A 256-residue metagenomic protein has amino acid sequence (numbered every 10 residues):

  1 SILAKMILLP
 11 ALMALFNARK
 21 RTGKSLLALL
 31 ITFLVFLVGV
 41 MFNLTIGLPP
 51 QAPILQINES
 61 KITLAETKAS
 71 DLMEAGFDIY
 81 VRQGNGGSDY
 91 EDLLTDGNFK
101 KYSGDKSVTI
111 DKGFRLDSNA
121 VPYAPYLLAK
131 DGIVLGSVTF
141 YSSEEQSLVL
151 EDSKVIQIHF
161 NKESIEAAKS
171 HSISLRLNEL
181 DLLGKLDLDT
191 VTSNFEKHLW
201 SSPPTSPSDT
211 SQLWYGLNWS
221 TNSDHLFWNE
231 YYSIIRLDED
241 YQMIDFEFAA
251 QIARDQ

Functional and structural regions predicted by a protein language model:
S1-L3, L8, L12, G39 (+2 more regions): Generic hydrophobic, helix-prone segments enriched in Leu/Val/Ile
L3-F33: Cytosolic-side transmembrane helix boundary signature
L34-I54: Membrane-interface motif at the C-terminal end of an N-terminal transmembrane signal
L48, S70, E74-Q256: A cross-family detector of function-defining hotspots
P50-L64: Alpha-helical transmembrane signal-anchor/signal-peptide segments
T63-E66, E74: A glycine-biased structural micro-motif
